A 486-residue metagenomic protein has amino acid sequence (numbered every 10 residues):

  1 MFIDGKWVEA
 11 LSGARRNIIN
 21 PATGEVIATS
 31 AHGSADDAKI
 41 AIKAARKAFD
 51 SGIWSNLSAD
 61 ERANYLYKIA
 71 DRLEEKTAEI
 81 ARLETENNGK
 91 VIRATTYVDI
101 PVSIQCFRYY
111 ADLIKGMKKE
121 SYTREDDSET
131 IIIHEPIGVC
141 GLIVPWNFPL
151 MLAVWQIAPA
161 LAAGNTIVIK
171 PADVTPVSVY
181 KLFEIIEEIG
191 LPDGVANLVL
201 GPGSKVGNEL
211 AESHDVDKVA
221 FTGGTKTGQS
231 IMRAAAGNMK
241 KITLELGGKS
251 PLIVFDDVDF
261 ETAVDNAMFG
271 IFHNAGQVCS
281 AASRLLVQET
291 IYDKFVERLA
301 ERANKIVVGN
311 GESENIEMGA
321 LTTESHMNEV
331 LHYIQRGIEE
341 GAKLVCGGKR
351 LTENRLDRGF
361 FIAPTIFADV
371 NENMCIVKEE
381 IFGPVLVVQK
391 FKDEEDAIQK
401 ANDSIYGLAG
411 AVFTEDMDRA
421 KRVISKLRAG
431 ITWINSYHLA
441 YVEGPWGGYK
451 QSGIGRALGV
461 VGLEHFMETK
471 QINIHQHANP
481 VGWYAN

Functional and structural regions predicted by a protein language model:
M1-A22, A48, K349: Hydrophobic face of amphipathic alpha-helices that form TPR/SEL1-like repeat modules and related alpha-solenoid
G24, R62, E84, G164 (+8 more regions): Residue-level signal for inorganic ion chemistry
E25-A28, V216, I253, V307 (+3 more regions): Conserved C-terminal structural/oligomerization subdomain of aldehyde/semialdehyde dehydrogenase
E25-M117: Glycine-rich loop-to-alpha-helix module at the N-terminal edge of alpha/beta enzyme cores
V26-G33, D50-W54, L142, L252-V254 (+5 more regions): Short, well-ordered beta-strand elements within core beta-sheets of diverse protein domains
F49, I53, A70-T77, A81 (+19 more regions): Structural signal for hydrophobic packing residues in well-ordered secondary-structure cores of soluble enzyme domains
K118-T262, F391: Rossmann-like NAD(P) dinucleotide-binding subdomain of oxidoreductase/dehydrogenase enzymes
K226-N371, I434, V481-A485: ALDH superfamily catalytic-core signature
